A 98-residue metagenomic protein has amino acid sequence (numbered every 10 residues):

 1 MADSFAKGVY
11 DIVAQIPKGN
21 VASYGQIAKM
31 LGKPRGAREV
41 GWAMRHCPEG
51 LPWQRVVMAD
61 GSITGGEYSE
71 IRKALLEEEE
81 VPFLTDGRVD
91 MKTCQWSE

Functional and structural regions predicted by a protein language model:
M1-E98: Nucleic acid-binding interface residues in structured DNA/RNA-binding domains, emphasizing the DNA-engaging scaffolds
